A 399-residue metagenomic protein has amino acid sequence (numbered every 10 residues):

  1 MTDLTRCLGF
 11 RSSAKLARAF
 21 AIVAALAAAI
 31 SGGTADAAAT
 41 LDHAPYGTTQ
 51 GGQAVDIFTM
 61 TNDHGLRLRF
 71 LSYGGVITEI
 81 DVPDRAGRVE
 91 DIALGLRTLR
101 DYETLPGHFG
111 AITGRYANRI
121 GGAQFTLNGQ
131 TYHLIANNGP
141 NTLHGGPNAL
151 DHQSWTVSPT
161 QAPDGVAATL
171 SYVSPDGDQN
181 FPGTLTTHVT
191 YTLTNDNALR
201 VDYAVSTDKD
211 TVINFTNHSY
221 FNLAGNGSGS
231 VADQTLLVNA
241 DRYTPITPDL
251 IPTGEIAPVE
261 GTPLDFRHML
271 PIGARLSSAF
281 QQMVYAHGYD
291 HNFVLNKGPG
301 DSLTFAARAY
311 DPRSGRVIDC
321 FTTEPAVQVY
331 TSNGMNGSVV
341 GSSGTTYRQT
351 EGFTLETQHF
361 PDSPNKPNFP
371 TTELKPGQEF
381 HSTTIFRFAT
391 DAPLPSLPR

Functional and structural regions predicted by a protein language model:
M1-K15: N-terminal secretory signal peptides that target proteins for export/translocation
S13-A14, G32, L397: Compositionally biased regions
A19-S31: Bacterial N-terminal signal peptides
G33-A37: Sec/Tat signal peptide C-region and signal peptidase I cleavage site
A38-R399: An exposed, glycine/acidic-rich loop-and-rim segment of catalytic or binding clefts
